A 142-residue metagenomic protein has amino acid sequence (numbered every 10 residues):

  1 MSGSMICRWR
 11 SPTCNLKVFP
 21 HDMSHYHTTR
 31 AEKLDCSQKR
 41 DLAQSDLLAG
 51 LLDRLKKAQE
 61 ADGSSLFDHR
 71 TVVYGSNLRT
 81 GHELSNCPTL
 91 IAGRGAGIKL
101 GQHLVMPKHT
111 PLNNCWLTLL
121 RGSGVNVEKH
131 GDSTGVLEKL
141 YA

Functional and structural regions predicted by a protein language model:
M1-A142: Ligand-binding pockets and gating/stacking loops
